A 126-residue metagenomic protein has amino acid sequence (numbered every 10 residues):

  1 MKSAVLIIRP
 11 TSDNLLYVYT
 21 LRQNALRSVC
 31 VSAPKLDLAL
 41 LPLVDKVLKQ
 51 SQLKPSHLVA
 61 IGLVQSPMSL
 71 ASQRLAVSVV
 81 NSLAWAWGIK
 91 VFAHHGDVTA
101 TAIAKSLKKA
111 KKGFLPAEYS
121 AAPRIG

Functional and structural regions predicted by a protein language model:
M1-S56, A86-G126: Oxyanion-binding and handling regions
A60-Q65, L70-I89: DPxDG-like acidic metal-binding loop motif
